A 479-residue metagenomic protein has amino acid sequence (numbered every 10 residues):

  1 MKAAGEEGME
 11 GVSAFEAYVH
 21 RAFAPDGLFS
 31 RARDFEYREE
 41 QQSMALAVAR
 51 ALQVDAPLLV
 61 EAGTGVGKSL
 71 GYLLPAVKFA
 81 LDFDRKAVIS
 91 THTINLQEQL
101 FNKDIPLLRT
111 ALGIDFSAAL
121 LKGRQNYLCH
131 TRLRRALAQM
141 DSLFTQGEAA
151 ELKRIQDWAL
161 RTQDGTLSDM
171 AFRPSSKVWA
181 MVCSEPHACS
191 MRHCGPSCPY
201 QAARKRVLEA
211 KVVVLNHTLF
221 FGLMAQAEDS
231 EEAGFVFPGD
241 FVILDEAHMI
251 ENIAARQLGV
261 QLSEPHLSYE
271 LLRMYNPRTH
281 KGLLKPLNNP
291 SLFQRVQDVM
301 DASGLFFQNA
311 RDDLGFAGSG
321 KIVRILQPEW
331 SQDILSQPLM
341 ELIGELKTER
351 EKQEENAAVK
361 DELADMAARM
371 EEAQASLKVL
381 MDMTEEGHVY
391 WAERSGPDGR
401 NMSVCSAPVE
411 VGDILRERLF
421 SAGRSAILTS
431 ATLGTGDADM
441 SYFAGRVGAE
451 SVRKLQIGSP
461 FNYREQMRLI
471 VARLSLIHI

Functional and structural regions predicted by a protein language model:
K2-R31, E36, L81-V213, H217-F221 (+4 more regions): A substrate-engagement module of RecA-like helicase motors
F35-L52: N-terminal pre-P-loop "Q-motif" helix
A49-R50, L70-F83, K103-L107: Walker A/P-loop NTP-binding motif
Q53-L58, R85, R424: Pre-Walker A (Motif I) flank of P-loop NTPase domains
V54-Y72: Walker A/P-loop
Y72, E98, H187, H193-V212 (+2 more regions): Signature of the SF2 helicase/ATPase Hel1-core->accessory helical subdomain module
H187-V213, L223-A233, E349-R473: A contiguous, basic/glycine-rich beta-loop/short-helix subdomain that forms a polymer-engagement track
I477-I479: Conserved small/polar residues in nucleotide/adenosyl-binding loops
